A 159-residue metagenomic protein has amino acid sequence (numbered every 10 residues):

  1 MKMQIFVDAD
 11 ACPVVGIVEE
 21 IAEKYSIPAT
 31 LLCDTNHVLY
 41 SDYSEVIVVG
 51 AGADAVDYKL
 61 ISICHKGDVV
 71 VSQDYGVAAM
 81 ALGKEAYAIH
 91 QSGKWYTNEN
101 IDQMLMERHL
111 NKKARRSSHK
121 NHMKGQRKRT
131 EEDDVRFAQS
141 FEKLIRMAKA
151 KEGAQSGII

Functional and structural regions predicted by a protein language model:
K2-I159: Nuclease catalytic cores that cleave nucleic-acid phosphodiester bonds, predominantly acidic two-metal-ion
